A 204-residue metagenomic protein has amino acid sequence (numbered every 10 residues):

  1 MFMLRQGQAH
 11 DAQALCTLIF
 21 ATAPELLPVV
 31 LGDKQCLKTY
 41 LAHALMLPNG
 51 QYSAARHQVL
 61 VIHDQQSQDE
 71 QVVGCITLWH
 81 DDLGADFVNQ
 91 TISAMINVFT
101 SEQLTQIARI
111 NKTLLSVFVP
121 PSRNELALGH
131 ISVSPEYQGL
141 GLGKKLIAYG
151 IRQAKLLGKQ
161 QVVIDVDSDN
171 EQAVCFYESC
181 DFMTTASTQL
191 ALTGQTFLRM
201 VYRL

Functional and structural regions predicted by a protein language model:
M1-H10, V73, R203: Conserved N-terminal entry element of GNAT/NAT acetyltransferase domains
A23-L45, A85, I96-S101: Conserved GNAT-fold acetyl-CoA-binding loop/helix
K34-H57, Q65: Active-site rim helix/loop that mediates acceptor-substrate recognition in acyltransferases
V59, D69-H80, A127, S132: Conserved beta-strand in the GNAT
D82-E125: Conserved acyl-donor/pantetheine-binding loop and adjacent beta-alpha core of acyl/acetyltransferases and related
I96, K159-E171, S179-C180, A186-L204: C-terminal "cap" of GNAT-fold acetyltransferases
N124-L126, A154-D165: Conserved GNAT acetyl-CoA-binding A-motif
G139-R152, C175-S179: Conserved acetyl-CoA-binding loop-helix of GNAT-fold acetyltransferases
